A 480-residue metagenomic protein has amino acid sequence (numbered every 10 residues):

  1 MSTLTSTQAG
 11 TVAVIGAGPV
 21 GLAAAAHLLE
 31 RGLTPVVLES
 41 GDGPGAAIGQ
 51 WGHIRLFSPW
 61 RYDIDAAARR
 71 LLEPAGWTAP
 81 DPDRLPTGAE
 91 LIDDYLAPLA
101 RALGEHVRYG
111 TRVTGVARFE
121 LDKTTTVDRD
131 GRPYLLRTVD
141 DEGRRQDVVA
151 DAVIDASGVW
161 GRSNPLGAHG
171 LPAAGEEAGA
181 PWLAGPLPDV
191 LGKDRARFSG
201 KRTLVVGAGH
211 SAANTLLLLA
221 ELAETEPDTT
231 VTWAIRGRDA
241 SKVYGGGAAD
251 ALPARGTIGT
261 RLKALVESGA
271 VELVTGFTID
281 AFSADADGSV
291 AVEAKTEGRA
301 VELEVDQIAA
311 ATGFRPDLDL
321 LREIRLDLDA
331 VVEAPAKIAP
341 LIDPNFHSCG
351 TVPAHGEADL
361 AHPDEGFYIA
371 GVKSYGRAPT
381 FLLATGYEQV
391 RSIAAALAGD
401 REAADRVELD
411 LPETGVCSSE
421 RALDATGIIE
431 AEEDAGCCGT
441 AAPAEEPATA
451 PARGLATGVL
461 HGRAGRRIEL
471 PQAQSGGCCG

Functional and structural regions predicted by a protein language model:
L4-T5, G88, D155-T225, V231 (+2 more regions): Glycine-rich dinucleotide-binding loop and its adjacent helix/turn
G10-V36, A212-L222: N-terminal Rossmann-like FAD-binding beta1-loop-alpha1 element of flavoenzymes
T11, T34, R202, P227-T230 (+1 more regions): Residues at the starts of beta-strands that form the adenosine-phosphate
V20, G43, W160, S211 (+1 more regions): Conserved Rossmann-like nucleotide-cofactor binding loop
G43-D94, P186-G192, W233-P253, E365: Glycine-rich active-site loop/strand segments that organize a redox cofactor
T78-A152, A156-G161, D280-V290, E304-Q307: Feature captures the FAD/FMN-dependent oxidoreductase FAD-binding
G115, T138, A220-A330, A395 (+1 more regions): A Rossmann-like FAD-binding core segment of flavoenzymes
R315, A330-G480: C-terminal, flexible cofactor-proximal segment of oxidoreductases
